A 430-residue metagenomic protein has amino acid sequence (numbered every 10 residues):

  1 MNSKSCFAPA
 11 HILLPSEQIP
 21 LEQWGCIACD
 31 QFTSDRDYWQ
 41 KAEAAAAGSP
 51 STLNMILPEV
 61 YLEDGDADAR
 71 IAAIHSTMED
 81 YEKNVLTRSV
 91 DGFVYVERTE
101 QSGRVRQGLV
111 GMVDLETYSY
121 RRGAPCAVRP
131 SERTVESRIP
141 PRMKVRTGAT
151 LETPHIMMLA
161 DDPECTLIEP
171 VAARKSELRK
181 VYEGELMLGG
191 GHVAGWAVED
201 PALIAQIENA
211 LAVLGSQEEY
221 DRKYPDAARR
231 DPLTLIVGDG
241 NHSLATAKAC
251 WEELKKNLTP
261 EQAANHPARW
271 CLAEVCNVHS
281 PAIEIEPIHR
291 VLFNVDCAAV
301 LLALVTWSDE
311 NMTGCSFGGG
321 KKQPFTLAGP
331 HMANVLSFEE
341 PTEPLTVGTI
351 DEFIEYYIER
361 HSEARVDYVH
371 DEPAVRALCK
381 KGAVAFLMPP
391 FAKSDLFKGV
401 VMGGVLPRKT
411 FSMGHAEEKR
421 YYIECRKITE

Functional and structural regions predicted by a protein language model:
M1-G190, G195, E199, E219-P225 (+4 more regions): N-terminal extension/subdomain marker
S51-L53, P154-I156, L233, A268-E274 (+3 more regions): Structural beta-strand/beta-sheet cores of well-ordered domains, especially the beta-sheet scaffolds that support
T150, E199, L203, L235-H242: Short, contiguous, pocket-lining structural segments that sit at or immediately flank catalytic/ligand-binding sites
L159, V237-G238, E274, L387-P389: Short beta-strand segments
M187-A210, F338, T342: Glycine-rich phosphate-binding "P-loop"
V213-L258, A263: Active-site beta-strand/loop microenvironment that shapes enzyme catalytic pockets
A245-E253, N257-M312: A conserved active-site cap/scaffold subdomain adjacent to cofactor or substrate pockets
L292-T410: C-terminal catalytic or substrate-handling cores of phosphate/nucleotide- and metal-cofactor-dependent proteins acting
